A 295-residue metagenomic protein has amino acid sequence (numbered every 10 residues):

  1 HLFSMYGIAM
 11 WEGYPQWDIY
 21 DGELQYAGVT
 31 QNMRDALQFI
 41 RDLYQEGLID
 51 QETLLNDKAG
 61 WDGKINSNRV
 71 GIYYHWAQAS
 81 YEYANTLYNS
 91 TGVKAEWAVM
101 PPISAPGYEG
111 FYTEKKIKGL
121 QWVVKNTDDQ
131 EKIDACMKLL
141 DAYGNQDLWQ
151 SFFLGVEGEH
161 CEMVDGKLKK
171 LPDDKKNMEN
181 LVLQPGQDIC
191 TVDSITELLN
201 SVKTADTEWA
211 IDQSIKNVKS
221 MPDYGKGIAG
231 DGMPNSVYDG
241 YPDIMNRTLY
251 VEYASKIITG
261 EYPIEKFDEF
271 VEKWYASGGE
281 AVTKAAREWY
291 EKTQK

Functional and structural regions predicted by a protein language model:
H1-K295: Extracytoplasmic/secretory soluble proteins
